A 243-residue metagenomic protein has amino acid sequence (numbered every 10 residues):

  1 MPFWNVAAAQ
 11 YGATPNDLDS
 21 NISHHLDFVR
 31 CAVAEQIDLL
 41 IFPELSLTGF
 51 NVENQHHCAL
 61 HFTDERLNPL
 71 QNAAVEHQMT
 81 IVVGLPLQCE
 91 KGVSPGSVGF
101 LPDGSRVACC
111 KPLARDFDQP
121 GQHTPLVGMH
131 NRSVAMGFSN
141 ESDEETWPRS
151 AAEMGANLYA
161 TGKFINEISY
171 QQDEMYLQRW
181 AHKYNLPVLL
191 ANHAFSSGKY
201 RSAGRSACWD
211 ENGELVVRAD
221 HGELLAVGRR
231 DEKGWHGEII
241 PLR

Functional and structural regions predicted by a protein language model:
M1-A8: Extreme N-terminal starter segment of soluble prokaryotic enzymes
N5, Q36-I37, S133, G155 (+1 more regions): Short loop/turn motifs at secondary-structure junctions
A8, I41, V82, M136 (+1 more regions): Structural motif
Q10-P15: Short polar catalytic/cofactor-binding loops
L18, I22-P102, E167-L186: Cys-nucleophile CN-hydrolase/nitrilase-fold catalytic domain and related Cys-dependent amidase chemistry that acts on
E65-V82, W147-L225: CN hydrolase (nitrilase-like) catalytic-core segments centered on the catalytic cysteine and neighboring Lys/Glu
V83-L85, G96-G99, P125, S206-C208 (+1 more regions): Short beta-strand scaffold segments in enzyme catalytic cores
Q88-N157, E167-M175, D220, E232-R243: Active-site catalytic loop in hydrolytic enzyme cores
